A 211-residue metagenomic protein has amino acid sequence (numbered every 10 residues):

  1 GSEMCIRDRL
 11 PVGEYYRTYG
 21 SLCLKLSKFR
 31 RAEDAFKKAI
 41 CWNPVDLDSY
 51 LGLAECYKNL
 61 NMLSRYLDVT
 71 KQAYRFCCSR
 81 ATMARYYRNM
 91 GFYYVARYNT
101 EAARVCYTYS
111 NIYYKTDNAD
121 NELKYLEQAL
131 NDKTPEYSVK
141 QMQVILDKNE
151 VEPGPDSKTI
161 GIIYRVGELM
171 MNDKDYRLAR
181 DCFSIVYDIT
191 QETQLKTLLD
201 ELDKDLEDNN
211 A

Functional and structural regions predicted by a protein language model:
G1-I6: Short, small-residue-biased leader/transition segments that mark boundaries at the very start of proteins
Y15, S49, M83-Y86, A119-D120 (+2 more regions): TPR alpha-solenoid repeat register
Y19, L53, M90, L123 (+4 more regions): Structural register within alpha-helical repeat arrays
P44, C78-A81, Y114-K115, T190-Q191: Short coil turns that delineate tetratricopeptide repeat
